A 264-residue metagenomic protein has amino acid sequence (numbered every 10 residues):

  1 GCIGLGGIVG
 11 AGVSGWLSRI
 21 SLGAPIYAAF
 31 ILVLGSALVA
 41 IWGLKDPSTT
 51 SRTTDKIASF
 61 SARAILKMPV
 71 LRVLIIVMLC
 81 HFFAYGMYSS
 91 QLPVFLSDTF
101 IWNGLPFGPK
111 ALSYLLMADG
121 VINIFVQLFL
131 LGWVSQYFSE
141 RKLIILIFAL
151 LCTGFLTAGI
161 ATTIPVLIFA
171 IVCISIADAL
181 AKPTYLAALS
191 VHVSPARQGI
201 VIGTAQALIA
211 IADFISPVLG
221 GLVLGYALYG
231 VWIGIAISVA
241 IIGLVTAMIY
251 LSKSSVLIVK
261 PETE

Functional and structural regions predicted by a protein language model:
S18, F125-E140, L224: Helix-to-loop junctions at the C-terminal end of transmembrane segments in multipass secondary transporters
A24-W42, V231-I249: Symmetry-related core transmembrane helices of the 12-TM Major Facilitator Superfamily/SLC fold
A29, A37-T54, M248-K260: Helix-loop junctions on the cytosolic side of multi-pass membrane transporters, especially the intracellular loop
F30-I31, K142-T157, I237: Structural signature of the two symmetry-related core transmembrane helices
K45-I76, E262-E264: Juxtamembrane intracellular "pre-TM" segments in multi-pass secondary transporters
M68-Y88, V172, I176: Pair of pore-lining "gating" transmembrane helices in MFS-fold secondary transporters
S90-A111: Short amphipathic helix-loop junctions that connect adjacent transmembrane helices in Major Facilitator Superfamily/SLC
L180-V193: Intracellular juxtamembrane helix-capping segments at the cytosolic ends of symmetry-related transmembrane helices
